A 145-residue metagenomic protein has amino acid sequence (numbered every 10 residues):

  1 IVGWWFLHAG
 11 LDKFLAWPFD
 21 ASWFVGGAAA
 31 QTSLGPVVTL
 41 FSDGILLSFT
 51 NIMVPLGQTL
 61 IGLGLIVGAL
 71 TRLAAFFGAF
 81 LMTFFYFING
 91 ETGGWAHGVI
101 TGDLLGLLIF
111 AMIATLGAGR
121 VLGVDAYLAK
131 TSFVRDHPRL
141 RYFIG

Functional and structural regions predicted by a protein language model:
I1-G27, P36-L60, V67-G145: Extended, low-polarity transmembrane helix blocks
T32-S33: Pore-domain-biased detector for 6-TM cation channels and related repeats
